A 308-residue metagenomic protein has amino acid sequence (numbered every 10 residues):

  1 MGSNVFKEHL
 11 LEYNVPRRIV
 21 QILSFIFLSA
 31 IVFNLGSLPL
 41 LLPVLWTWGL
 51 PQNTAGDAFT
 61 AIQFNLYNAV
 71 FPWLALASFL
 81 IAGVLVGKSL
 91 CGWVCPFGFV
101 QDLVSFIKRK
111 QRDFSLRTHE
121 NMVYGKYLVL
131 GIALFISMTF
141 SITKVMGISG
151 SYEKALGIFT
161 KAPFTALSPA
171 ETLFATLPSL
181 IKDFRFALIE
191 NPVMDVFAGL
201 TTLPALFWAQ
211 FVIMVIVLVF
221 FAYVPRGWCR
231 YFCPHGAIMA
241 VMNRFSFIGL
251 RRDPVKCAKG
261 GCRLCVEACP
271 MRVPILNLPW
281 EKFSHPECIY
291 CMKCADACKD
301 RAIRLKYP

Functional and structural regions predicted by a protein language model:
M1-F232, A237-R251, L264-V266, A295 (+2 more regions): Membrane-embedded alpha-helical bundles of multi-pass integral membrane proteins
R244-S246, A268, N277-E281: Membrane-embedded helical hairpins/re-entrant loop segments and their flanking transmembrane helices within multi-pass
L250-G260: Acidic, Ser/Thr/Pro/Gly-enriched interdomain connector segments
A258, I275-P308: Structured cytosolic domains appended to multi-pass membrane proteins
